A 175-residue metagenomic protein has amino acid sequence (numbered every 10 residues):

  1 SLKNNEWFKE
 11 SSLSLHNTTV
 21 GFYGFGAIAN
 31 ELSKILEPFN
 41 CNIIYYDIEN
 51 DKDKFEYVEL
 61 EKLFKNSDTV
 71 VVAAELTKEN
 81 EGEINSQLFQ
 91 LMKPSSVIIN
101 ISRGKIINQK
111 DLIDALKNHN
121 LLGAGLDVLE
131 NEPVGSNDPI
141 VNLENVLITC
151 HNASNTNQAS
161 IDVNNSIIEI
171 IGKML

Functional and structural regions predicted by a protein language model:
S1-T19, E31-K34: Phosphate-binding beta-alpha-beta segment of Rossmann-like dinucleotide-binding domains, i.e., the NAD(P)
E6, S11, E130-L175: C-terminal helix-to-coil terminal segments
T18, N40, S67, S95-S96 (+1 more regions): Short, well-ordered alpha-helix to beta-strand connector turns
F25-G26: Glycine-rich Rossmann-fold phosphate-binding loop(s) that bind the pyrophosphate of adenine dinucleotide cofactors
S33, E37, L116-K117: Gly/Ala-rich phosphate-binding loop of Rossmann-like dinucleotide-binding domains, activating on the conserved
F39, H119, I170, M174: Change "in soluble alpha/beta enzymes" to "in soluble alpha/beta proteins
I43-Y45: Short beta-strand "acidic-cap" motif of Rossmann-like dinucleotide-binding folds
I48-P139: Rossmann-like adenosine-cofactor binding region
